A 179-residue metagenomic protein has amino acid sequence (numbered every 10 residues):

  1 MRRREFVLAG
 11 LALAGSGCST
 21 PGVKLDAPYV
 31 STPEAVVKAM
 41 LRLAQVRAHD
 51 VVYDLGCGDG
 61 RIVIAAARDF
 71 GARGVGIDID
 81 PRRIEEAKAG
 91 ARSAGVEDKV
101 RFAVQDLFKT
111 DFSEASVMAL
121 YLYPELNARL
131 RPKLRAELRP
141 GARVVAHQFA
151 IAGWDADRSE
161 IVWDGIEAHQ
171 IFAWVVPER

Functional and structural regions predicted by a protein language model:
E5-P21: N-terminal export signals
C18-R47: Class I SAM-dependent transferase core
H49-G56: Conserved class I S-adenosyl-L-methionine
G60, I64: Glycine-rich SAM-binding Motif I of class I
R73-D78: Conserved SAM-binding motif I beta-strand of class I
I84: Short alpha-helix immediately C-terminal to the canonical SAM-binding loop
K88-T110: S-adenosyl-L-methionine
N127-R179: C-terminal substrate-binding/active-site "lid" region of AdoMet-derived donor-dependent transferases
